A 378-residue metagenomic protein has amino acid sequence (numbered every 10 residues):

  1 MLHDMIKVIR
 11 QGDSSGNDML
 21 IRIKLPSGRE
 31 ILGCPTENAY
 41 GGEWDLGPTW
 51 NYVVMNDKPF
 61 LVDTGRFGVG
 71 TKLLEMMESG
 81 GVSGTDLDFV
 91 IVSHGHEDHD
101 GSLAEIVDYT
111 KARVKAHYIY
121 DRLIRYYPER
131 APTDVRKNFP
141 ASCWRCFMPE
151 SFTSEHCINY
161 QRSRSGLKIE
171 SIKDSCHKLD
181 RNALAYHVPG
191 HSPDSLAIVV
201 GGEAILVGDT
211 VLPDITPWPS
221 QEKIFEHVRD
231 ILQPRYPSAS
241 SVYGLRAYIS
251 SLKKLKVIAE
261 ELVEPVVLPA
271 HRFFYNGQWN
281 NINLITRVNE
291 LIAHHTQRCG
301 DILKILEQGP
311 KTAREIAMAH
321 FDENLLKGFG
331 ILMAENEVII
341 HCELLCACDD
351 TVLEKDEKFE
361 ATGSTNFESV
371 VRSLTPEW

Functional and structural regions predicted by a protein language model:
L2-R10, S14-G16, Q297-W378: C-terminal regulatory/interaction regions
N17-G84, A197-D209, P213-D214: Conserved beta-strand hairpin/beta-sheet module of binuclear metal-dependent hydrolase folds, prominently
S27-A39, T153-H156, K178-A183: Short Pro/Gly-enriched beta-strand edge/turn motifs at strand-loop
V54, D63, L73, H94 (+9 more regions): Divalent metal-coordination and catalytic microenvironments
R66-T71, S79-L179, V211-P213, I285: Active-site HxH/HxHxD metal-binding segment of metal-dependent hydrolases
D100, Y248, L252, V338: Aromatic/hydrophobic pocket-lining residues that form the small-molecule binding cavity in soluble enzyme cores
N182-N289, A293, C299: Metallo-beta-lactamase
